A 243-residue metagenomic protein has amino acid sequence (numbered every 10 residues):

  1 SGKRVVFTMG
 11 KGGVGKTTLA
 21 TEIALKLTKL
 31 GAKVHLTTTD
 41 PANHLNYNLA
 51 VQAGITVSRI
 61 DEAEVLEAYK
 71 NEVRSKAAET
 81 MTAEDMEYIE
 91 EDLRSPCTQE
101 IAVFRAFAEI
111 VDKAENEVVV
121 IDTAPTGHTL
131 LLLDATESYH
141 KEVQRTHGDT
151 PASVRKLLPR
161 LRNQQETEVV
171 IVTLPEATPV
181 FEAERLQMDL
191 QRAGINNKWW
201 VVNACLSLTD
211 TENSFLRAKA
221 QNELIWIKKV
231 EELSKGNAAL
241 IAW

Functional and structural regions predicted by a protein language model:
S1, R162-E166, L174-W243: C-terminal lobe/tail of nucleotide-utilizing enzymes
G2-V6: Pre-Walker A (Motif I) flank of P-loop NTPase domains
F7-V65, L133-E137: Walker A/P-loop NTP-binding active-site region of P-loop NTPases, recognizing the glycine-rich GxxxxGKT/S
K29-L30, A50-Q52, V111-A114, L161-Q165 (+1 more regions): Conserved catalytic network of the ASCE P-loop NTPase/AAA+ motor domain
P41-H44, E62-V65, P125-H128, P175-P179 (+1 more regions): Conserved nucleotide-binding/hydrolysis micro-motifs of P-loop NTPases
V51-A53, D134-H140, L186-Q187, S214-A218: Short secondary-structure boundary/capping segments
A53-A83: Glycine-rich nucleotide/cofactor/substrate-binding loop typically near the N-terminus or early in the first domain
T80-T178, E182-R185: Phosphate/Mg2+-binding loops and adjacent switch elements in nucleotide/diphosphate-handling enzyme cores
